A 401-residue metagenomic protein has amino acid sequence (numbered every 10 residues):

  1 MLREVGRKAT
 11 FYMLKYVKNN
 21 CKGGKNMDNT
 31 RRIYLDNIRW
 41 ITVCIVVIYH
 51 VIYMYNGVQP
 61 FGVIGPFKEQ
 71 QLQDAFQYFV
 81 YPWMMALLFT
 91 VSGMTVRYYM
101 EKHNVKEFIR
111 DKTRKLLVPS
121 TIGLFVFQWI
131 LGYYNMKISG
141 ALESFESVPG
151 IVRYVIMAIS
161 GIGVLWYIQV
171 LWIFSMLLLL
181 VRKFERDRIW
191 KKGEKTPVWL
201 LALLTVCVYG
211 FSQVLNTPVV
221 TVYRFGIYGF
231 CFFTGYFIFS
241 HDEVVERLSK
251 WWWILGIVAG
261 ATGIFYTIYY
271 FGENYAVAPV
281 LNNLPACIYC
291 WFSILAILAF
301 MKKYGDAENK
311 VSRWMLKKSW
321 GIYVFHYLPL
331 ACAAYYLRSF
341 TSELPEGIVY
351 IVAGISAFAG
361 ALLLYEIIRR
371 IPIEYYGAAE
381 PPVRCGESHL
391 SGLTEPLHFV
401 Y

Functional and structural regions predicted by a protein language model:
M1-Y401: Alpha-helical transmembrane segments and their immediate juxtamembrane cytosolic regions
